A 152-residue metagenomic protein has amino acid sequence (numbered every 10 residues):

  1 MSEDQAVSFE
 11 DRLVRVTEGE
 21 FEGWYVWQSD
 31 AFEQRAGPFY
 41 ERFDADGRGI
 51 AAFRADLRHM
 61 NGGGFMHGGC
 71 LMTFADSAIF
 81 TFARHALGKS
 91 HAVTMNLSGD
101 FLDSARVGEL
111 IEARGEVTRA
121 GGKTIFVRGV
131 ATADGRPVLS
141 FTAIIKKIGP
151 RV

Functional and structural regions predicted by a protein language model:
M1-V152: Terminal targeting signals and extreme-terminal segments of soluble enzymes
